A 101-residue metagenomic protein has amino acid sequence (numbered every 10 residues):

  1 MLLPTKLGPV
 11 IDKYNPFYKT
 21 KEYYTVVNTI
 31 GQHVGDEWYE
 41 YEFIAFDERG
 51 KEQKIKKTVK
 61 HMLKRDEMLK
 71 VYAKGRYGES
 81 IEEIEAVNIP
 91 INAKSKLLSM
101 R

Functional and structural regions predicted by a protein language model:
M1-P4: Hydrophobic membrane-insertion alpha-helices, especially the h-region of bacterial N-terminal signal peptides
V10-K13: Acidic, glycine-rich loop-and-strand cores that form catalytic or ligand-binding grooves in diverse globular domains
F17-G35: Structural detector for short beta-strands of small beta-barrel domains
K21, E37-Y39, Q53: Residues at beta-strand starts and edge strands
Y24, E40-E42, K56, K70: Beta-strand secondary-structure signal
Y39-K51: Short, basic/aromatic beta-hairpin or loop at an interaction surface
Q53-R101: Structured, soluble extracytoplasmic/luminal domains of envelope-associated proteins
